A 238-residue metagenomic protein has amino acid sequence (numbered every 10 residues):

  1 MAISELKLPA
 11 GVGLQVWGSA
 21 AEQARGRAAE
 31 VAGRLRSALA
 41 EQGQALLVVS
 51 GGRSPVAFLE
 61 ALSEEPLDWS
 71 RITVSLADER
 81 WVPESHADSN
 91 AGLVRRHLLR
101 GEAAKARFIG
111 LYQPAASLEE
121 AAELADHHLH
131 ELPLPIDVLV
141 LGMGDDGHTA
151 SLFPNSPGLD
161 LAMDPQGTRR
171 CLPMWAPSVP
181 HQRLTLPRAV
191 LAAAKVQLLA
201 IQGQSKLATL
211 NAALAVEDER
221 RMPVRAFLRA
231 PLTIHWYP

Functional and structural regions predicted by a protein language model:
M1-L47: N-terminal glycine-/serine-/threonine-rich phosphate-binding loop
A2-G11, S70-V140: Ligand-binding beta-strand-loop-alpha-helix segment within the catalytic cores of soluble metabolic enzymes
A2-L6, A189, A193-P238: ATP/nucleoside-binding phosphotransfer catalytic cores, i.e., glycine-rich phosphate-binding loops
G43-S50, D137-L139: Short glycine-rich phosphate-binding loop at a beta-alpha junction
V49-S54, L141-D145, Q202: Glycine-rich beta-strand-to-loop/alpha-helix junction loops that act as flexible
A61-W69, G92-R95, P154-M163: A glycine- and small-aliphatic-rich helix-loop capping segment at beta-alpha/alpha-beta transitions that lines
E65-T73, E102, M163-D164, A189-K195 (+1 more regions): Short, conserved loop/helix-junction motifs that constitute active-site signature segments in enzyme catalytic cores
D145-R188: Class I SAM-dependent methyltransferase SAM-binding "motif I" and its flanking Rossmann-like core
